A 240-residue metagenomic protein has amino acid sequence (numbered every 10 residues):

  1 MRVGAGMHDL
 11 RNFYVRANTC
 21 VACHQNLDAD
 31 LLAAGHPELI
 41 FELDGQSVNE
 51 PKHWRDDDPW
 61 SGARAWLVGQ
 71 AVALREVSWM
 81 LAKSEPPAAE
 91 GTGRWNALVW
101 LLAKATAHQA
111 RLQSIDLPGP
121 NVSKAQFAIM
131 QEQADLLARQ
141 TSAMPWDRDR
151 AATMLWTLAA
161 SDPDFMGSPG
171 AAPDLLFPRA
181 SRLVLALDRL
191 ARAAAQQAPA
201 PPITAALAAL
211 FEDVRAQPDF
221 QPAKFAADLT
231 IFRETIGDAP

Functional and structural regions predicted by a protein language model:
M1-S181, Q197, P218, P222-K224 (+1 more regions): Primarily the internal scaffold of c-type cytochrome electron-transfer domains, especially repeated/multiheme c-type
R189-A193: Short basic/hydrophobic patches in alpha-helices and adjacent helix-turn junctions that form amphipathic surface motifs
A195-P240: Charge-dense, extended regions
